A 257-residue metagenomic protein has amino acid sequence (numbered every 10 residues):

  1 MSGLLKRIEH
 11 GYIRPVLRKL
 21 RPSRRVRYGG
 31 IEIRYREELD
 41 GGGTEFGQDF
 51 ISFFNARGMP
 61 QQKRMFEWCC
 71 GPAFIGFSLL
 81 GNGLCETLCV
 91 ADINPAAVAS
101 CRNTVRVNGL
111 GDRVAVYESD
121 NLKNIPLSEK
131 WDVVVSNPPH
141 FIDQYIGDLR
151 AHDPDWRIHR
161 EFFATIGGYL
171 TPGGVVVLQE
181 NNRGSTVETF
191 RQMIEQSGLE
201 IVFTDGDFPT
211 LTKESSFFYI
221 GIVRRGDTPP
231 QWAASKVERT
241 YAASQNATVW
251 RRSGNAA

Functional and structural regions predicted by a protein language model:
M1-R24: N-terminal auxiliary segments of SAM/dcSAM-dependent transferases
S23-F53: S-adenosyl-L-methionine
Y35-D40, G83, A97, L178-N182 (+5 more regions): Class I (Rossmann-like) S-adenosyl-L-methionine-dependent methyltransferase catalytic domain, capturing the SAM-binding
F46-P126, V133-S136, I142-D143: Conserved SAM/SAH cofactor-binding pocket of Class I
R102-N103, I146-L149, T189-Q192: Short amphipathic alpha-helical segments
V135-E161, T165: Mobile active-site "lid"/loop adjacent to the S-adenosyl-L-methionine
I158-P209, K213-S215: Conserved Class I SAM-dependent methyltransferase catalytic core
D205-A257: SAM/dcSAM-binding transferase cores
